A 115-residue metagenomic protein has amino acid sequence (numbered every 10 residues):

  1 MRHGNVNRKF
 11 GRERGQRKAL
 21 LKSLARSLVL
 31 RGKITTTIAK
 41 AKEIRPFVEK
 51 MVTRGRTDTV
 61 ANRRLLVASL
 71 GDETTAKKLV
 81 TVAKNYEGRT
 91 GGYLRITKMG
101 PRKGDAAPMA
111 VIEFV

Functional and structural regions predicted by a protein language model:
M1-R12, Q16-A19, S23-V115: Structured, basic alpha/beta domains of bacterial-type, RNA-associated proteins
